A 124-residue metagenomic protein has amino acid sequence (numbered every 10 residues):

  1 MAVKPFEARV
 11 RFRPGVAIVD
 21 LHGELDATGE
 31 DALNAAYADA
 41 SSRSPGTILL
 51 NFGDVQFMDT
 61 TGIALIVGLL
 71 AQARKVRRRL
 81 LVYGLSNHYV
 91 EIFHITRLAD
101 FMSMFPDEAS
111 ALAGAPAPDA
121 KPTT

Functional and structural regions predicted by a protein language model:
M1-D20: Short beta-strand/loop segment at the start of cytosolic alpha/beta domains
A8-P14, A40-R43, G62-A64, P118: A broad, low-specificity signal for short, low-complexity segments enriched in glycine/proline and polar/charged
R13-G15, G53, L85, A109: Conserved catalytic submotifs in the C-terminal HATPase_c
L25-M102: Amphipathic alpha-helical interaction surfaces in cytosolic regulatory modules
P106-T124: A charged, well-structured terminal subsegment
